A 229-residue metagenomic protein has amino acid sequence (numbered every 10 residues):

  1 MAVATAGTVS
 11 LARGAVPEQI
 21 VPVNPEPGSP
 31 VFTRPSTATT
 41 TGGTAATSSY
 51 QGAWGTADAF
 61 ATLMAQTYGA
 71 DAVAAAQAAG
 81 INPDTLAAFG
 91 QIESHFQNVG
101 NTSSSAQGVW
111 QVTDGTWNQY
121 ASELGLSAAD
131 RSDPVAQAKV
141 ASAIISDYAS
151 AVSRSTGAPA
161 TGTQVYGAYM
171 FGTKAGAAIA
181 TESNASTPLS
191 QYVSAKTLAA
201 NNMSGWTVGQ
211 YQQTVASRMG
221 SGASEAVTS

Functional and structural regions predicted by a protein language model:
V3-V73, G115, S122-E123: N-terminal export signals and maturation junctions of secreted/periplasmic proteins
T41-F96, V135-K139, S146-T156: Export/targeting segments at the very N-terminus of extracytoplasmic proteins
I81-D84, Q107, G162: Extracytoplasmic
A87-Q91, V109-T113, G167: Structural recognition of the beta-strand scaffold that forms the well-ordered cores of secreted hydrolase catalytic
G100-S122, N184-L189: Short, surface-exposed glycine/acidic/tryptophan-bearing loops
D114-A178: Alpha-helical segment that forms one wall of the substrate-binding/catalytic cleft in peptidoglycan-active domains
T161-A216: Catalytic and substrate-binding regions of cell-wall glycan-acting enzymes that process beta-1,4-linked
G209-S229: A hydrophobic membrane-anchoring alpha-helix module
